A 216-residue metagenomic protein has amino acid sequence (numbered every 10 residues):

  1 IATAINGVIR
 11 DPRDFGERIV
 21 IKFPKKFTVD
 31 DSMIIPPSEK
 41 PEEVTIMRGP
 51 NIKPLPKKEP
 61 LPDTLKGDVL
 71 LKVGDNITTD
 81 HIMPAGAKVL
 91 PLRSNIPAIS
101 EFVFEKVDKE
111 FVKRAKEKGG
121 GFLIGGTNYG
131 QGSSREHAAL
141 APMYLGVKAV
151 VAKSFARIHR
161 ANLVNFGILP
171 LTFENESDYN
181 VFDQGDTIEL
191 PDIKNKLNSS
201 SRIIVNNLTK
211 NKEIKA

Functional and structural regions predicted by a protein language model:
A2-A216: Fe-S-dependent hydro-lyases/dehydratases of central metabolism
